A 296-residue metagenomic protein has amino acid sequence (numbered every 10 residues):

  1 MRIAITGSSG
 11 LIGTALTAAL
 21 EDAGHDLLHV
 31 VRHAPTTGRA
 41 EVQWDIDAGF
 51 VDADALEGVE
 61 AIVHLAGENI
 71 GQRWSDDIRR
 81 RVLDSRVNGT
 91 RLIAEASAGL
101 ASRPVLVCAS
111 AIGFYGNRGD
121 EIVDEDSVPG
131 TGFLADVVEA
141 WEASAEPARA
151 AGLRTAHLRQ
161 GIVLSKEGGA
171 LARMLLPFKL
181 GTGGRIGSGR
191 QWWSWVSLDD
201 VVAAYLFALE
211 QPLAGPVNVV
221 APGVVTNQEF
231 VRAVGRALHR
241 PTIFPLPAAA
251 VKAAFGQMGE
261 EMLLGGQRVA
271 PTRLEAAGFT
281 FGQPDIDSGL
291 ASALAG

Functional and structural regions predicted by a protein language model:
I3-A23: N-terminal Rossmann NAD(P)H-binding glycine-rich loop of SDR-like oxidoreductase domains
P35-G89: NAD(P)H-binding glycine-rich loop region in Rossmannoid oxidoreductase-like domains and their noncatalytic homologs
R91-G132: Conserved Rossmann-fold NAD(P)-dependent oxidoreductase catalytic core, especially the SDR/UDP-sugar
S110, A143-K166: Conserved beta-loop-beta element that borders a ligand/cofactor-binding pocket
E139, A151-L153, L164-R173, F207-V217: Glycine/proline-rich active-site loop of Rossmann-fold NAD(P)-dependent oxidoreductases
L175-G183, Q191-V225: Alpha-helical substrate-binding/gating segment
E210-Q257, A291-G296: Mid/C-terminal beta-alpha module of Rossmann-like enzyme folds, strongest in SDR-family dehydrogenases/epimerases
E261-G296: C-terminal amphipathic/interface module of NAD(P)-dependent oxidoreductases and related NAD-binding regulators
